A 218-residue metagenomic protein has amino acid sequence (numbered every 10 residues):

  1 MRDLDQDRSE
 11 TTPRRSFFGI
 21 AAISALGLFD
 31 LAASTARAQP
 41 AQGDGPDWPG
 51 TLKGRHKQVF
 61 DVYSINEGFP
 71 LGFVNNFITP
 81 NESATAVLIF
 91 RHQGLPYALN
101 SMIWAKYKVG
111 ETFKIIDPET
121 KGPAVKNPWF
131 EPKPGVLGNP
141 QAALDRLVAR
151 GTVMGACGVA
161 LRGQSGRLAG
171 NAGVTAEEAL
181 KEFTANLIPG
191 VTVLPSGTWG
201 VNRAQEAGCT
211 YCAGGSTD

Functional and structural regions predicted by a protein language model:
M1-T12: N-terminal secretory signal peptides
L31-H56: C-terminal segment of N-terminal export signals and the immediately downstream linker at the start of the mature
F60-L71, S101: Short, glycine-rich nucleotide/cofactor-binding loops
I65-E67, H92-Y97, M154, V159-Q164 (+2 more regions): Solvent-exposed loop/turn segments at secondary-structure junctions within structured extracellular/periplasmic domains
G68-S83: Histidine-anchored nucleotide/phosphate-binding helix
T85-W104: Acidic helix-start/capping segments at beta-turn-to-alpha-helix junctions
K108-P134: A glycine-rich helix N-cap at a beta->alpha junction
A169-D218: Glycine-rich, aromatic-bearing surface loops/beta-hairpins
